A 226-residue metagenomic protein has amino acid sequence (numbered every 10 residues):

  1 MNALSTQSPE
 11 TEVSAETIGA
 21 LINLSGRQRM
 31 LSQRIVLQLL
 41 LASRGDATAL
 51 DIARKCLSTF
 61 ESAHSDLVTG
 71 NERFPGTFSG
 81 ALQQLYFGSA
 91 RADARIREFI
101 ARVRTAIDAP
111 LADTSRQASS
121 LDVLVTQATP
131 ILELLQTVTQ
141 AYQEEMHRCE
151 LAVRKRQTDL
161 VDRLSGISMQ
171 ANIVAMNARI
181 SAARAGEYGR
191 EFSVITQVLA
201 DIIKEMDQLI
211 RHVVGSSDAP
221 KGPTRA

Functional and structural regions predicted by a protein language model:
E12-A15, G19, R148-S168, P223: A conserved signal-transducing helical linker
E16-A47, I173: N-terminal extracytoplasmic segments of bacterial inner-membrane proteins
L24, L31-I35, T59, A63 (+4 more regions): Amphipathic, well-ordered alpha-helical segments in soluble domains
S32-D46, L67, N71-F74, R102-Q117 (+2 more regions): Secondary-structure edge/capping motif, primarily at the C-terminal ends of alpha-helices and the immediately following
L57-S115: Heptad-repeat alpha-helical coiled-coil/4-helix-bundle sensor or tether segments in soluble regions
Q127-V153: Juxtamembrane amphipathic/coiled-coil helical coupling segments that flank and transmit signals to/from transmembrane
A183-P223: Parallel, heptad-repeat alpha-helical coiled-coil signal-transduction segments
